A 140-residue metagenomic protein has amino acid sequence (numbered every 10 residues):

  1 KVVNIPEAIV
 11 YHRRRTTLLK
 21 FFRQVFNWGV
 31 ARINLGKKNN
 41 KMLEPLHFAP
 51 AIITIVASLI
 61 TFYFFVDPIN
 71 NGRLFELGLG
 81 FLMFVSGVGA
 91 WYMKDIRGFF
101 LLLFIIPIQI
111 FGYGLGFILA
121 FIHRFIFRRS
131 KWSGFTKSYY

Functional and structural regions predicted by a protein language model:
K1-L43: Catalytic donor/gating beta->alpha subdomain of glycosyltransferases that bind UDP-sugars
H12, H47, I110: Histidine-centered active-site/metal-ligand motif
F22, K37, E44, L119 (+2 more regions): Short linear functional motifs in flexible/disordered or boundary regions
K38-L43, Y63, K137-Y140: Low-complexity, flexible helical/coil segments
K41-I52: Membrane-interface anchor segments at the N-terminal boundary of transmembrane helices in multi-pass membrane enzymes
P50-F127: Membrane-embedded multi-pass helical conduit in multi-pass membrane proteins, especially envelope-biosynthetic
R124-Y140: Short linear elements at protein peripheries
